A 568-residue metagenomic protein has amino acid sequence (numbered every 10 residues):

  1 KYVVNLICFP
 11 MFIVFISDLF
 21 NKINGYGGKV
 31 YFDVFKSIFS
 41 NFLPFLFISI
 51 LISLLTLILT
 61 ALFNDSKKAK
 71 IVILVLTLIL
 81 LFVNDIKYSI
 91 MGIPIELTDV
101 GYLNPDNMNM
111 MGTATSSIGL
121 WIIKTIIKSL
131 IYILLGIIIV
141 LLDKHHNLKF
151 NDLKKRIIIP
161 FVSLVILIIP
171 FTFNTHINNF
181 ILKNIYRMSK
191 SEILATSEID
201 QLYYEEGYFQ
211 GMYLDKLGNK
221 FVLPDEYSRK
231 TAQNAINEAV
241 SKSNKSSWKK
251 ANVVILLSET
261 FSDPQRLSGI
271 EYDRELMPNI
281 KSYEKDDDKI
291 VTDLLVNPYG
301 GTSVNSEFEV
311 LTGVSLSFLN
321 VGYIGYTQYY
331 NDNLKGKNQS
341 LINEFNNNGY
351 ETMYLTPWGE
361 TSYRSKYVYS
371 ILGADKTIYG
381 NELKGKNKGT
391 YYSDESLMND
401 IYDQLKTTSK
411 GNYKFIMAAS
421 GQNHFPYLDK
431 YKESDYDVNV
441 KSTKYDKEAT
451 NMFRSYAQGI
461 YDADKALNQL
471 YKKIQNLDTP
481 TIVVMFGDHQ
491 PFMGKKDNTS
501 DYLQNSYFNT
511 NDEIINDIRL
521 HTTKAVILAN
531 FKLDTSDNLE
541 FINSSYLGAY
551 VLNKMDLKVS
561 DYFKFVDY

Functional and structural regions predicted by a protein language model:
K1-E198: Transmembrane and membrane-interface helices of multi-pass, inner-membrane envelope-modifying transferases
K1-F9, I23, M108, A114-T115 (+8 more regions): Solvent-exposed, charged interface segments at domain starts and junctions
I86-D99, G119, P224-R229, S340 (+3 more regions): A diffuse structural propensity rather than consistent per-protein peaks
V100, N104, E205-E206, G211 (+4 more regions): Alpha-helix initiation and N-capping motif
M111-G112, I118-W121, T125, A232-K242 (+1 more regions): Membrane-proximal soluble helical/coiled-coil segments that couple transmembrane anchors to catalytic or regulatory
L130, R229, E259: Conserved acidic functional residues
T172-I255: Membrane-interface segments at or immediately adjacent to transmembrane helices that form the boundary between
N237-W248, I255-S258, D263-Y568: Solvent-exposed soluble domains appended to multi-pass membrane proteins
